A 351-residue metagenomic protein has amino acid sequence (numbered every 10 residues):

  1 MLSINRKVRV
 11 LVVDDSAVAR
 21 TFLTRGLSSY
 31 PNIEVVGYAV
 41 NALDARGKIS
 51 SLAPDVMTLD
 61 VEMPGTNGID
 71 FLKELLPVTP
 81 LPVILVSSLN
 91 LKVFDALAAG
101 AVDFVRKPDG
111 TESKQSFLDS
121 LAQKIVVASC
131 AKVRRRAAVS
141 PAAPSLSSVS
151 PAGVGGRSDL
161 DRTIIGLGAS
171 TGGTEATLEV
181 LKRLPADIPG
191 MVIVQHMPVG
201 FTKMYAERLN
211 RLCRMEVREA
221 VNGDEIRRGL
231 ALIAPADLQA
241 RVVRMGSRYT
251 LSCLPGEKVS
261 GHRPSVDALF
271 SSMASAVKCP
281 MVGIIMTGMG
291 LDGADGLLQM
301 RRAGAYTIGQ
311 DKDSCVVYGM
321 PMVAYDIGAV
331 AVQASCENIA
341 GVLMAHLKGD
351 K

Functional and structural regions predicted by a protein language model:
M1-L11, S16-S28, N32, Y38 (+2 more regions): Conserved acid/base catalytic micro-environments in cytosolic active-site loops
